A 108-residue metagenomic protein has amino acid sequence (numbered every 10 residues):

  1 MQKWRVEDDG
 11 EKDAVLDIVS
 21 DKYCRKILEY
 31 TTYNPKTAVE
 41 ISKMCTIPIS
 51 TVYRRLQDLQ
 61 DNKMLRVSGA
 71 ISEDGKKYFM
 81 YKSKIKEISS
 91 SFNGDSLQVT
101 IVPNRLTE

Functional and structural regions predicted by a protein language model:
M1-D17: Short, Lys/Arg-enriched N-terminal segment that forms or immediately precedes the first helix of a structured domain
D17-C24: Short helix-coil-helix linker/hinge
C24, Y33-T37: Short capping segments at the starts of secondary-structure elements
I27, E40-M44, L59: A short acidic, leucine-rich amphipathic alpha-helix
K63, G69: Glycine-centered, phosphate/nucleic-acid-interacting loop/turn motifs that mediate DNA/RNA or nucleotide
E73-E108: Conserved segment of winged-helix/HTH DNA-binding domains
